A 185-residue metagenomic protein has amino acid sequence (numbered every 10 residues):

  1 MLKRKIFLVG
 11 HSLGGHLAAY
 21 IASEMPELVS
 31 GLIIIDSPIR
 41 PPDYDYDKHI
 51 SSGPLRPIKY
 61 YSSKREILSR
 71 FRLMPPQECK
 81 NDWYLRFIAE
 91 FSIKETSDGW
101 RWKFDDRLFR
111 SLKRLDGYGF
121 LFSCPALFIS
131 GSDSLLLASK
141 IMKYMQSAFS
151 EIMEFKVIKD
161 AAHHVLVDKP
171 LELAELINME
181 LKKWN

Functional and structural regions predicted by a protein language model:
L2-S12: Alpha/beta-hydrolase fold nucleophile elbow
K3, L28-V29, I152-M153, A161: Core-facing hydrophobic residues within beta-strands of well-ordered domains
G10-Y20: Glycine-rich nucleophile elbow surrounding the catalytic serine of serine-hydrolase chemistry
A19-S23, L28-S62: Flexible "cap/lid" loop of the alpha/beta hydrolase fold
Y60-R114: Conserved alpha/beta-hydrolase catalytic His-Asp/Glu region
F71, L173, I177, L181: Hydrophobic "lid"/C-terminal helical patch of Rossmann-like NAD(P)-dependent dehydrogenase/epimerase domains
K94-A148, E154-V157: Conserved serine/cysteine hydrolase catalytic core
I158-A174: Catalytic histidine-centered segment of alpha/beta-hydrolase-like enzymes
